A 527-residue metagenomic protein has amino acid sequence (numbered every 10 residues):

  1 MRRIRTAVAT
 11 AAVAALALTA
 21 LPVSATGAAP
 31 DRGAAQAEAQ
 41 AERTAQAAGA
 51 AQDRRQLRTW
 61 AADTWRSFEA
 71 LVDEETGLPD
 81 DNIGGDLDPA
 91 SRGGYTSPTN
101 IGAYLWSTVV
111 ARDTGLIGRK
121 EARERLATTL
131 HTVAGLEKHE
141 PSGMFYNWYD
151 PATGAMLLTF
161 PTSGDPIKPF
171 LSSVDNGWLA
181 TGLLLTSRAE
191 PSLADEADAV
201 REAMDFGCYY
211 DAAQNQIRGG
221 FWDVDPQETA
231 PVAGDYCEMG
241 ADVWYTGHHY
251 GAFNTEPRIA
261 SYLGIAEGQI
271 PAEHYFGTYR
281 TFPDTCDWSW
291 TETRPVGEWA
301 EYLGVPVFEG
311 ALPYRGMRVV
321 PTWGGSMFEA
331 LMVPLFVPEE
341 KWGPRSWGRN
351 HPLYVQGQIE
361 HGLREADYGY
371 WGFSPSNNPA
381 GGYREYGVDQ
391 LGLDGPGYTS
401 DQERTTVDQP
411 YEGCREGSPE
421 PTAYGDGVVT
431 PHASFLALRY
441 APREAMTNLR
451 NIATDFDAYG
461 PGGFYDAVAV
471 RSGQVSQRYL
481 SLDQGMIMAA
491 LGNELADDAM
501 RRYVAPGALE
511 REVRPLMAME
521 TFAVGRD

Functional and structural regions predicted by a protein language model:
M1-P30: Secretory targeting and sorting signals
T26-A48: Low-complexity, acidic Ser/Thr/Pro-rich repeat tracts that form intrinsically disordered stalk/linker regions of very
R43-D527: Ser/Thr/Asn(+Pro)-rich, low-complexity disordered segments
